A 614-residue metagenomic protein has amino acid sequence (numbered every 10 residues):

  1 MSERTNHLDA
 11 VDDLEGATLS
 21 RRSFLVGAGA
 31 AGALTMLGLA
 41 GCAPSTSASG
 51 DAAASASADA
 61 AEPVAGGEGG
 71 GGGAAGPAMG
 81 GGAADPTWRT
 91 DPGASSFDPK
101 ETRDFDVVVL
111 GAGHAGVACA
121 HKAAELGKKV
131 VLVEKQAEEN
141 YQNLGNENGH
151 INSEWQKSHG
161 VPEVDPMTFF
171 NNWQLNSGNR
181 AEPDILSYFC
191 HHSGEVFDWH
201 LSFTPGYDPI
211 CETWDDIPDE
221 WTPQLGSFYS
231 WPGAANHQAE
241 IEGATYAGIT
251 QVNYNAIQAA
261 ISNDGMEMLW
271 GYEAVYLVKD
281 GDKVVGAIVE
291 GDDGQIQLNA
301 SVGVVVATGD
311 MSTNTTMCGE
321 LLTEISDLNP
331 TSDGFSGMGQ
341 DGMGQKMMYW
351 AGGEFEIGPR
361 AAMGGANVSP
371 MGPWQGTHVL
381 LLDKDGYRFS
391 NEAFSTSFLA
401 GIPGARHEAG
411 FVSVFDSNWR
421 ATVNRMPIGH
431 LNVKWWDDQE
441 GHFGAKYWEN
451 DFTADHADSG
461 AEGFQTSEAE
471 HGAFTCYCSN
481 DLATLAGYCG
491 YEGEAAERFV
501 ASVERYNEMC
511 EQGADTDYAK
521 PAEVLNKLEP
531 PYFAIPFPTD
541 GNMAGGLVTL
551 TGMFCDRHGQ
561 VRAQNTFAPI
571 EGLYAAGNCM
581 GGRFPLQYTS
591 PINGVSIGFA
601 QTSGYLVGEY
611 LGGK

Functional and structural regions predicted by a protein language model:
M1-S20, A30-A33: N-terminal secretory signal peptides
P99-G113: Beta1/beta-strand and adjacent pyrophosphate-binding region of the FAD-binding site in flavoprotein oxidoreductases
R103-F105, G294-G303: Core beta-strand elements of the Rossmann-like FAD/NAD(P) dinucleotide-binding domain in flavoenzyme oxidoreductases
L126-L144: Glycine-rich FAD pyrophosphate-binding loop
C190-G294, T315-T316, V503, C510-P531 (+1 more regions): Conserved redox-cofactor binding core of oxidoreductases
Y276, Y488, E494-Q587: A glycine-rich dinucleotide-binding beta-alpha-beta segment and adjacent secondary-structure elements that constitute
N299-A366, P591-N593, I597-L606: Glycine-rich loop(s) and the adjacent beta-strand/alpha-helix scaffold that form part
Q345-M347, E354-Y491: An anion/pyrophosphate-binding glycine-rich loop and adjacent beta-alpha core in soluble alpha-beta enzymes
